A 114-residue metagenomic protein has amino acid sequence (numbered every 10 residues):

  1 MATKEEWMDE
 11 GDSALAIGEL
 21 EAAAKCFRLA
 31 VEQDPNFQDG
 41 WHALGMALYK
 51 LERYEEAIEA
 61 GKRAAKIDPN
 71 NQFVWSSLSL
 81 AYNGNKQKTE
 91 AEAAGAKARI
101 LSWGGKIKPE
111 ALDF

Functional and structural regions predicted by a protein language model:
M1-E6, E110-F114: TPR-adjacent "capping" and linker segments in tetratricopeptide-repeat scaffold/adaptor proteins
T3-E5, A16-L29, L51-R63, N85-K97: Structural signature of tandem alpha-helical TPR/SEL1-like repeats, specifically the intra-repeat loop/turn
L29-L51: Short, charge-rich amphipathic alpha-helical segments embedded in non-transmembrane helical bundles/solenoids
Q33, I67, I100-L101: Structural marker of alpha-solenoid helical repeat scaffolds
